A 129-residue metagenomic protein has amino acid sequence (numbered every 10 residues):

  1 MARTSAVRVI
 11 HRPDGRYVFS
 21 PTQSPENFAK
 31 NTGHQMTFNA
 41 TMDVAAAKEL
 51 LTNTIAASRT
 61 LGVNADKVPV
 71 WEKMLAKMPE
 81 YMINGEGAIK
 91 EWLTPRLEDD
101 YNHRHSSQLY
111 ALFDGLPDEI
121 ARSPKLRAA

Functional and structural regions predicted by a protein language model:
A2-W71: The feature captures the catalytic groove of carbohydrate-active enzymes
T41-A129: Active-site core of glycosidic bond-cleaving carbohydrate-active enzymes
